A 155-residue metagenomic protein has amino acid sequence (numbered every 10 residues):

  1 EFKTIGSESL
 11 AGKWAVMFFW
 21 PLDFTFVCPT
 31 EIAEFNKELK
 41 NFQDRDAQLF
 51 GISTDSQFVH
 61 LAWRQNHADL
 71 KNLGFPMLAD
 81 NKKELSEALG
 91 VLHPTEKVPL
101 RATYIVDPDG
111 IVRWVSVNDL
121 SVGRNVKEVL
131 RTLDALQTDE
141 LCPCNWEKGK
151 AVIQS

Functional and structural regions predicted by a protein language model:
E1-S155: Chalcogenol-based redox active-site neighborhoods
